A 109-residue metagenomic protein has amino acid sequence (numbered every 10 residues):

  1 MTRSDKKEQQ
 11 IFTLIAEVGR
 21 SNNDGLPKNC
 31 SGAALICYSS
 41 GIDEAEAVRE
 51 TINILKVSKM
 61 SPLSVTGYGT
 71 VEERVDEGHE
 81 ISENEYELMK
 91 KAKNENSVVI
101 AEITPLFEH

Functional and structural regions predicted by a protein language model:
T2-I36, S40-S58, L63-E72, E77-H109: Long, contiguous binding/interaction regions
